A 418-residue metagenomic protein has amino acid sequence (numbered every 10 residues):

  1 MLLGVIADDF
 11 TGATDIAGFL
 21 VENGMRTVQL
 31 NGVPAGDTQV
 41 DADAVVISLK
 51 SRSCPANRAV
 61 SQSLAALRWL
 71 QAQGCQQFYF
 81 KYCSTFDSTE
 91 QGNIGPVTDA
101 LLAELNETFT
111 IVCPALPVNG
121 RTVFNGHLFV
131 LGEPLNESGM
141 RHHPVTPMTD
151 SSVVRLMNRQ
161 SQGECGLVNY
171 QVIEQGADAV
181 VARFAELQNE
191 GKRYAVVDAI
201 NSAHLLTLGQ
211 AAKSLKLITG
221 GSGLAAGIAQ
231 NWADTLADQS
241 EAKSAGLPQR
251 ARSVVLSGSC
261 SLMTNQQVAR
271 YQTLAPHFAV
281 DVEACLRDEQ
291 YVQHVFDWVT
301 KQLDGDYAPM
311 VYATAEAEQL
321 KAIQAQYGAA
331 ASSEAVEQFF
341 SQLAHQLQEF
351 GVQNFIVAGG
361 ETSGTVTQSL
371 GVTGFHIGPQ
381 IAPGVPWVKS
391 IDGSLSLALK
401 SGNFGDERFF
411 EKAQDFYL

Functional and structural regions predicted by a protein language model:
M1-L2, A59, L67-L205, L418: Cap/lid and interdomain-hinge subdomains that line or gate substrate/regulatory clefts in soluble alpha/beta enzymes
M1-V40, A59-S63, A115-V118: N-terminal basic/disordered segments at the start of proteins
L2-A7, V45-S53, Q76-D87, D198 (+3 more regions): Short glycine-rich or small-residue beta-strand-to-loop segments that form or flank ligand, phosphate, metal/Fe-S
I16-G18, E90-I94, R121-F129, A179-V180 (+6 more regions): Short acidic, glycine/serine/threonine-rich loops at helix termini
D43-S51, G305-Y307, K389-L418: A structural-propensity feature for long, helix-poor, extended segments
G132-W298: Conserved, well-structured core segments that form the ligand-binding/active-site neighborhood of functional domains
V299-A358: C-terminal structural cap/anchor segments
V352-Q353, E361-F409: Conserved, well-ordered active-site substructure
